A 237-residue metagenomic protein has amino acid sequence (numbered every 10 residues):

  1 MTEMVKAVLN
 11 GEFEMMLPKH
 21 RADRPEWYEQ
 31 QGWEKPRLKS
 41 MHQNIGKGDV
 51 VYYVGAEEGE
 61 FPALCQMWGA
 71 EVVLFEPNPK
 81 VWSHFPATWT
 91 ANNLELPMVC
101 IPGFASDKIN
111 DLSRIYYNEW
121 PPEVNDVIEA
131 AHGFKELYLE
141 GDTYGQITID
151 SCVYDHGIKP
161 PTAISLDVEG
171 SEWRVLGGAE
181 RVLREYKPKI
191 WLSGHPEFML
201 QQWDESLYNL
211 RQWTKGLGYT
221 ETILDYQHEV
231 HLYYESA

Functional and structural regions predicted by a protein language model:
M1-V99, K135-D142, Y154-I158, L207-A237: S-adenosyl-L-methionine
R24, D107, S151: Active-site micro-motifs of SAM-dependent methyltransferase domains
Y28-Y52, D111, E129-Y186, F198 (+1 more regions): Short internal loop-to-helix segment that lines adenine-nucleotide cofactor pockets
A56-E58, P79, D107, V168-G170 (+1 more regions): Short, glycine/acidic-enriched loop or turn micro-motifs at the edges of active sites
W82, K108, M199-L200, H231: Generic structural signal for helix capping and beta-alpha/helix-loop junctions
P86-T148: S-adenosyl-L-methionine
K187-G194: Conserved beta-strand signature within the Rossmann-like core of class I S-adenosyl-L-methionine
